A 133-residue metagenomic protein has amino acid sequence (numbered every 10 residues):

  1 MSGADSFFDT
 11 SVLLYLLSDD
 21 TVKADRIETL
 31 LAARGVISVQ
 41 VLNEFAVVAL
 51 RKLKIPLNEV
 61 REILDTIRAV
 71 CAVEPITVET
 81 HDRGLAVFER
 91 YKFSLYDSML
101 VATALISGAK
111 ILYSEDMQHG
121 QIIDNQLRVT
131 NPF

Functional and structural regions predicted by a protein language model:
M1-S2, V101-F133: Acidic, PIN/NYN-like endoribonuclease modules and their adjacent C-terminal/linker elements
M1-S38, K52-D65: Short, well-structured N-terminal submotif of metal-dependent ribonuclease cores
F8-D9, I37-V39, F93-S94, D116 (+1 more regions): Histidine- and aromatic-rich ligand-binding microenvironments
T10, V78, D97-S98: Conserved glycosyltransferase catalytic-site signature
A33-R34, A69-V70, Y91, G108: Structured helix-beta-strand junction loops
D65-R90: Acidic catalytic patch
